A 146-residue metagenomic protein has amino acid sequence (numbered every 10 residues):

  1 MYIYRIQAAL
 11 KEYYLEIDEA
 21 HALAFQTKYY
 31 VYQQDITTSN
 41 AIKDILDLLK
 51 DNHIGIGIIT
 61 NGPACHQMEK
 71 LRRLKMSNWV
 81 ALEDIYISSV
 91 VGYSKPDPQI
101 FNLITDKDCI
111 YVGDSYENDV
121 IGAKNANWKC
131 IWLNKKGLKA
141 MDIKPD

Functional and structural regions predicted by a protein language model:
M1-Q26: A metal-dependent, Asp-based hydrolase signature
I3, E19, Y30-G57: Short, acidic loop-to-helix structural element flanking the phosphoryl-transfer center in phosphate-processing enzymes
Y4-A8, K28, D44, Q99 (+1 more regions): Alpha-helical elements of Rossmann-like donor-binding domains used by nucleotide-donor carbohydrate transfer enzymes
A9-Y13, Y32, S88: Alpha-helix C-capping/helix-to-loop hinge sites
L15-E16, I36, S94: Helix-turn-helix-type domain boundary/helix-start signal
D47, P63-D146: Asp-based, Mg2+/Mn2+-dependent phosphohydrolase catalytic module
T60: Conserved phosphate-coupling serine/threonine residues in phosphotransfer and NTP-handling enzymes
